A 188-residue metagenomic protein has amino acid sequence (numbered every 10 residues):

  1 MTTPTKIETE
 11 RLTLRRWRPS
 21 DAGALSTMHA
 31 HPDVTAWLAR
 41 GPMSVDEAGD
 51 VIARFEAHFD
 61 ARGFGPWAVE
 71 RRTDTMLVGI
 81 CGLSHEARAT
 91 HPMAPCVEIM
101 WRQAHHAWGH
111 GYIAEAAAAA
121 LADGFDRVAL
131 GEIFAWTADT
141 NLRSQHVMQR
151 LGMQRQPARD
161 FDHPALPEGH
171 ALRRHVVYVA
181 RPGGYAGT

Functional and structural regions predicted by a protein language model:
M1-W37, A53, A68-T188: Acyl-donor (CoA/ACP) binding surface of acyl/acetyltransferases
S26, P42-M43: PAS/PAS-like sensory domain cap-loop motif
E56-A68: A short helix-loop-beta-strand connector motif used in the catalytic cores of GNAT acetyltransferases and, in some
